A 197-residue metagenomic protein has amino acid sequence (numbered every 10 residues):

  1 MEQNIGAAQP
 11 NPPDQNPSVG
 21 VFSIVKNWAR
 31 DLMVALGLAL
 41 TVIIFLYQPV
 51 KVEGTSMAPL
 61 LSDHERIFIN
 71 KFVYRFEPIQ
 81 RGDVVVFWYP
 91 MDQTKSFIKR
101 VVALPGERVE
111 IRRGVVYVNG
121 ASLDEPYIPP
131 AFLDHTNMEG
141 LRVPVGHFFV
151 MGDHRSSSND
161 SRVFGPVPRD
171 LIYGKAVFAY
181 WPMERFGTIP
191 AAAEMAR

Functional and structural regions predicted by a protein language model:
M1-R30, T41, F45-K51, S56-R197: Soluble "head" domains of membrane/secretory-pathway proteins
M33-L38: Single-pass alpha-helical transmembrane signal-anchor segments in small membrane proteins across taxa
